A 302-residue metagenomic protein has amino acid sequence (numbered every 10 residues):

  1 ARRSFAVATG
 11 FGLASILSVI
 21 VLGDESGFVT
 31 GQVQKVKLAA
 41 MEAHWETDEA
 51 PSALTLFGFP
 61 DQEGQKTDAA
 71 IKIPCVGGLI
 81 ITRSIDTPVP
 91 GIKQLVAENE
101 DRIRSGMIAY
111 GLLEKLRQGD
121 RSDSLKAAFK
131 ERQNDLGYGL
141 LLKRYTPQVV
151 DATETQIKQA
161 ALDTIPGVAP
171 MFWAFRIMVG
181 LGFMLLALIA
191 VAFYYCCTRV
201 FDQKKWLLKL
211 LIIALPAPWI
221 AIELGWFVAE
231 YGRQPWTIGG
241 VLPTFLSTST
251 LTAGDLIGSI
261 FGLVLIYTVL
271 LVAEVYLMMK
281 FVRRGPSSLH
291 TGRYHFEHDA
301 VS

Functional and structural regions predicted by a protein language model:
A1-V7, Y195-L210, L277-S302: Cytoplasmic juxtamembrane regions at transmembrane-helix boundaries
F11-G23, A128-E131, I212-A229: Hydrophobic alpha-helical membrane-insertion segments
F11-R121: Aromatic-rich transmembrane-lumenal/periplasmic boundary elements in polytopic membrane proteins
V19-V33, V228-Y231, L277-S288: Juxtamembrane/interface segments at transmembrane-helix termini
A128-K158, L162: Extended, hydrophilic extramembrane loops/domains of integral membrane proteins
D163-W226, I257-F281: C-terminal substrate/ligand-recognition segments
E223-P243: Juxtamembrane non-transmembrane "cap" segments at the membrane-aqueous interface of multi-pass membrane proteins
T237-G258: Short, membrane-exposed interhelical loops at transmembrane-helix boundaries
